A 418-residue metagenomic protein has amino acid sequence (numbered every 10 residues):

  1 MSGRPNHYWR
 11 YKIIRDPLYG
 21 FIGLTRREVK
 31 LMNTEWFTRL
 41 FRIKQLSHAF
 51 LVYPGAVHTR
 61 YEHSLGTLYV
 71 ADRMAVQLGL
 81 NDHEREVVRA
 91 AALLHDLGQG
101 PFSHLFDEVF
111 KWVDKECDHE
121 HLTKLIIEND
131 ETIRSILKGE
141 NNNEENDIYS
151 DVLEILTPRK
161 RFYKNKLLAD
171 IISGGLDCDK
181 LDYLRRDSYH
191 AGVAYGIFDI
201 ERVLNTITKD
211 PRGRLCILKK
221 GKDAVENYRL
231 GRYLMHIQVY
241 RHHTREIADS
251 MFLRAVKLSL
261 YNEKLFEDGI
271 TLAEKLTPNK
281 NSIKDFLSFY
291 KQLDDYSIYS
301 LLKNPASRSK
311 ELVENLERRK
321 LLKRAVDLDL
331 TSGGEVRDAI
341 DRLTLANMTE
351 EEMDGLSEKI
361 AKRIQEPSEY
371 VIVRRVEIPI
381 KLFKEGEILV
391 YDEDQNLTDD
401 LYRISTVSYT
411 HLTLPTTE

Functional and structural regions predicted by a protein language model:
M1-V87, Q99-L412, E418: Histidine-centered, transition-metal-coordinating active-site segments
E86-L94: Short alpha-helix carrying the canonical HExxH Zn2+-binding catalytic motif
